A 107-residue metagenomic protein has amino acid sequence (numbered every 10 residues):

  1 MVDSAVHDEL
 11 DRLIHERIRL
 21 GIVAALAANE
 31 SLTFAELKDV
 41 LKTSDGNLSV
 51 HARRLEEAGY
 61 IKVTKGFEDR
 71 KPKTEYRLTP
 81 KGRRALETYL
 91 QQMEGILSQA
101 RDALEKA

Functional and structural regions predicted by a protein language model:
M1-H7, A24, R83-A107: Amphipathic alpha-helical dimerization/coiled-coil segments that flank or bridge DNA-binding/regulatory modules
M1-R17, A58-Y60, P80, K106-A107: N-terminal leader segment of winged-helix/HTH proteins
A5-N47, E68-D69, K73-R77: N-terminal helix-turn-helix DNA-binding core of bacterial DNA-binding proteins
D39, E56-E57: Alpha-helical residues within the helix-turn-helix
A52-R53: Short, hydrophobic-biased segments on the C-terminal half of alpha helices that form "recognition helices"
V63: Short beta-strand "wing" residues that participate in macromolecule-binding interfaces
